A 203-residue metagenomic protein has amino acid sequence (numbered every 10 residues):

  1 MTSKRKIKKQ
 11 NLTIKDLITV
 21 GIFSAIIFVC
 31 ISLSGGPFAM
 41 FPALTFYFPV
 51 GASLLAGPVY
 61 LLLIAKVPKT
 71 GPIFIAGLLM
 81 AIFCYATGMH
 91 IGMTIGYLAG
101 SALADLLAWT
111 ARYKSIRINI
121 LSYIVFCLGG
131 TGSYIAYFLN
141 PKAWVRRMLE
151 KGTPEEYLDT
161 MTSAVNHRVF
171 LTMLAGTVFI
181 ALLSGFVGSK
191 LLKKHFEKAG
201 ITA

Functional and structural regions predicted by a protein language model:
T2-G71, I75: Hydrophobic transmembrane alpha-helices
T2-K6, K193-A203: Short, charged juxtamembrane terminal tails flanking transmembrane helices
L17-I22, V50-G51, I73-L78, T94-I95 (+2 more regions): Hydrophobic alpha-helical transmembrane segments
S24-S32, L79-T87, V125-I135: Aromatic-anchored segments of alpha-helical transmembrane domains
V29, Y97-Y134, G185: Short helix-perturbing small/polar motifs within transmembrane alpha-helices
G35-L44, M80-A108: Interfacial aromatic-anchored transmembrane helix boundaries in multi-pass membrane proteins
T45, I120-K193: Membrane-embedded alpha-helical hairpins and interfacial helices in multi-pass inner-membrane proteins
